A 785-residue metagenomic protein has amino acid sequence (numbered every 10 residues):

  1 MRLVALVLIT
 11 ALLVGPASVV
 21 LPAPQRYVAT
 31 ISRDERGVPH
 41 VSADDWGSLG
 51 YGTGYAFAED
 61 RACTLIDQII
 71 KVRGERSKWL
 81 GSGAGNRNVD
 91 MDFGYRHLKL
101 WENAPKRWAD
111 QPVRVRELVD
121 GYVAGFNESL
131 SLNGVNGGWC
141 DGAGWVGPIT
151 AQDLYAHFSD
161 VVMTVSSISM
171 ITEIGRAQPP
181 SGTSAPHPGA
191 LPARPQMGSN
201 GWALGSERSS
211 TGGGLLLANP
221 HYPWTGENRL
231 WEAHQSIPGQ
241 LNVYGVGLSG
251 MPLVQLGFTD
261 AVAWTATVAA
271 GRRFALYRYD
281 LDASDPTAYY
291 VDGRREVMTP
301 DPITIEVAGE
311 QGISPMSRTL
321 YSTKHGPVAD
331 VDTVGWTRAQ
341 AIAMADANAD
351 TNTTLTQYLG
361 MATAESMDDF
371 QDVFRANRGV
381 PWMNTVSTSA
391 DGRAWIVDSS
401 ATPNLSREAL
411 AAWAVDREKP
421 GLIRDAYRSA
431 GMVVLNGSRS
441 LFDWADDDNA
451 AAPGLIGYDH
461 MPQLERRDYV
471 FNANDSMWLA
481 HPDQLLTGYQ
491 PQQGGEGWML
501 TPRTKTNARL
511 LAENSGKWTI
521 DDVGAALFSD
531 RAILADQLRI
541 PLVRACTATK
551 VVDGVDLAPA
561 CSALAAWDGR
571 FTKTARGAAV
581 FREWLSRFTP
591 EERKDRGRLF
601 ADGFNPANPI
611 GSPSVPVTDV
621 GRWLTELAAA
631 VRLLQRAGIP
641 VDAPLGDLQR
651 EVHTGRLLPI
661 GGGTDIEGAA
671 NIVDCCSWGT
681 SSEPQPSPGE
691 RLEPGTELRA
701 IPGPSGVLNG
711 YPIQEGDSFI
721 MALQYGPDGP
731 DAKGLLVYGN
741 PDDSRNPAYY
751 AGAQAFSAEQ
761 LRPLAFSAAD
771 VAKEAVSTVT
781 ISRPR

Functional and structural regions predicted by a protein language model:
M1-P22: Secretory targeting and sorting signals
P24-E227, P238-Q240, G245-G247, M251-L253 (+1 more regions): Substrate-recognition/specificity elements adjacent to catalytic centers across diverse enzyme folds
P39, A43, G47-H97, A263-I313 (+4 more regions): Gly/Pro-rich active-site capping loops and adjacent beta-alpha segments that organize cofactor/substrate pockets
G52, G94, W101-E117, A343-A345 (+5 more regions): Second-shell loop/turn segments in exported
I237-P238, G245-L248, G257-D260, A266-S429: Glycine- and hydrophobic-rich flexible loops that cap the catalytic core of alpha/beta enzyme folds
Q340, V380-N514, L585-T589: Hydrophobic alpha-helical segments
D475-D553, L557, E651-R785: Terminal end segments
W584-G668: Charged, long alpha-helical assembly modules
